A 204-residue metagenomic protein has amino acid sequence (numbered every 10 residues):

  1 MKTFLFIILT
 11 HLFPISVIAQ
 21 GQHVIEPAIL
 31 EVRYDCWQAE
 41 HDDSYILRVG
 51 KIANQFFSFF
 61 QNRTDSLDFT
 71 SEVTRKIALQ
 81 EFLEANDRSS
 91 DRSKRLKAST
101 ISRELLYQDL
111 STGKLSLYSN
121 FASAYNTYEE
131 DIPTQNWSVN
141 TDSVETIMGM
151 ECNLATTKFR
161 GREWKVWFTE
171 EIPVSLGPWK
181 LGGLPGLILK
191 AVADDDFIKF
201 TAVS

Functional and structural regions predicted by a protein language model:
M1-P27: Bacterial Sec-dependent N-terminal signal peptides
F6, Y34, A155-T157: Short beta-strand element of the conserved SAM-dependent methyltransferase core
F13, E26, I132, I172-G177: Intrinsic-disorder/low-complexity coil detector
Q20-N136, T141-V144, E151, K165 (+1 more regions): Extracellular or lumenal secretory-pathway regions
I147-M148, F159: Structural motif
N153-V203: Gly/Pro-enriched, hydrophobic low-complexity segments that function as extracytoplasmic propeptides/linkers
